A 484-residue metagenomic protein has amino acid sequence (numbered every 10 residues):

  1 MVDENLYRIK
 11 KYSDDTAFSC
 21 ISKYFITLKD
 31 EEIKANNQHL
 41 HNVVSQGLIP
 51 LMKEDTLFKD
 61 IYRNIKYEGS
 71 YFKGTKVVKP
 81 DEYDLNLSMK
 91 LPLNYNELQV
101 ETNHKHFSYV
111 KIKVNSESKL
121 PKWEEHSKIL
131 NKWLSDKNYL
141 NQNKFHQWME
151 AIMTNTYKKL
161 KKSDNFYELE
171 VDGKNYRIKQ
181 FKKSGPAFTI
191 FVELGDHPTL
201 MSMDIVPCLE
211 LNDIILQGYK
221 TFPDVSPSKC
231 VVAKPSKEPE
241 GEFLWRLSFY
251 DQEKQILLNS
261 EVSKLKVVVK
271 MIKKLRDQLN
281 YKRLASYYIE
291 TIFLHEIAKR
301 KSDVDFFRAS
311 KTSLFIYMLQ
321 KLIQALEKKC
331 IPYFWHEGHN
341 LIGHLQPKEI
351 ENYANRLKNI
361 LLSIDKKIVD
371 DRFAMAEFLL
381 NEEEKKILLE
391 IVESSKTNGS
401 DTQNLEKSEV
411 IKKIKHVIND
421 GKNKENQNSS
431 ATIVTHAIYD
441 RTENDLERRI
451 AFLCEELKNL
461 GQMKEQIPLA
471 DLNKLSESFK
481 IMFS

Functional and structural regions predicted by a protein language model:
M1-T27, V43-Y62, L279-N280, R300-S484: Terminal (often C-terminal) interaction modules
M1-Y83, L87-A151, T397-L405, E409-K413 (+1 more regions): N-terminal regions immediately upstream of nucleotidyltransferase
Y7, Y12, Y24, Y62 (+17 more regions): Sequence-level detector for tyrosine residue identity
K76, K113-E327, K412, H416 (+6 more regions): Catalytic cores of NTP-dependent nucleotidyl/adenyl transfer enzymes across multiple folds
K79, E97-Q99, Q217-Y219, F307 (+2 more regions): General "foldedness" signal
Y83, E101-N103, T221-V225, N340: Generic alpha-helical propensity signal that fires on short helical segments and nearby coil/disordered stretches
